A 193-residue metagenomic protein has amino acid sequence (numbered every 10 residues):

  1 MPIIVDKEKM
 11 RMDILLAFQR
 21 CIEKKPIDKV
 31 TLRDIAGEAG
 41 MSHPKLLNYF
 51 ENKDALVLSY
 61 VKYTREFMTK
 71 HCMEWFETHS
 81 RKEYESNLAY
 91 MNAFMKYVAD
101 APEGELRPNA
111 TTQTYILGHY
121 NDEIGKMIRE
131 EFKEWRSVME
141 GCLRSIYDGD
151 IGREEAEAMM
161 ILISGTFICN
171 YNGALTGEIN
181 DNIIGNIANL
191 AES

Functional and structural regions predicted by a protein language model:
M1-K9: N-terminal intrinsically disordered/low-complexity leader segments
V5, E51-A55, R81, A99-E103 (+3 more regions): Residues in soluble alpha-helical coiled-coils and helical-bundle/repeat scaffolds
D13, A17, C21-A55, S59: Helix-turn-helix
D13, A17-K24, H71-E74, A110 (+2 more regions): Solvent-exposed, amphipathic alpha-helical segments
S59, M73-E105, A156-M159, D181: Hydrophobic alpha-helical connector segments
K62-T69: Short, basic, alpha-helical segments at the C-terminal edge of helix-turn-helix-like DNA-binding modules
E103-T112, H119-Y147, E157: Amphipathic alpha-helical packing segments from all-alpha helical-bundle domains
G125-R129, S145-A191: Hydrophobic/aromatic-rich alpha-helical bundle segments in the mid-to-C-terminal region
